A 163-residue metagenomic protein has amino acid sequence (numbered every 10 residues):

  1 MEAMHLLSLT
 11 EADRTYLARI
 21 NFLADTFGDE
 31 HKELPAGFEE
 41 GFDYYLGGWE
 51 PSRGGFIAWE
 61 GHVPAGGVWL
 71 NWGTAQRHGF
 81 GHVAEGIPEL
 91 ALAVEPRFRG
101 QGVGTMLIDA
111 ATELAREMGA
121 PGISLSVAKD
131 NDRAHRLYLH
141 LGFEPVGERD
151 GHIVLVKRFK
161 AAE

Functional and structural regions predicted by a protein language model:
A3-R19: A short beta-loop-alpha structural element at the N-terminal edge of CoA-dependent acyl/N-acetyltransferase catalytic
R19-A36: Helix-loop element at the rim of GNAT/NAT acetyltransferase active sites that forms part of the acceptor-substrate
K32-G61: Active-site rim helix/loop that mediates acceptor-substrate recognition in acyltransferases
R53-I57, G67, A91, S124 (+1 more regions): Short hydrophobic/aromatic beta-strand element in the GNAT-like acyltransferase core that lines or flanks the acyl-donor
W59, A65-A91: Conserved acyl-donor/pantetheine-binding loop and adjacent beta-alpha core of acyl/acetyltransferases and related
A84-P88, P121-S124, A128-D132, L139-L141 (+1 more regions): C-terminal "cap" of GNAT-fold acetyltransferases
E89-R99, V127: A short, internal acetyl-CoA/4′-phosphopantetheine-binding micro-motif in the GNAT/acyltransferase core
G100-E117, R136-H140: Conserved acetyl-CoA-binding loop-helix of GNAT-fold acetyltransferases
